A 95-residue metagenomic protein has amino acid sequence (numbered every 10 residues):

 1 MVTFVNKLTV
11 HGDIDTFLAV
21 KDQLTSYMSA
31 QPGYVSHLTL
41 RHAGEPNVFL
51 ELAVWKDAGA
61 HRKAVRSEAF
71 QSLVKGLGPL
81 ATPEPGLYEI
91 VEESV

Functional and structural regions predicted by a protein language model:
V2-T3, S36-V48, L73-V95: Glycine-rich beta-strand-turn "strand-cap" elements at beta-sheet edges
V2-T9, H37-V65: Short, well-ordered beta-strand segments in beta-rich or mixed alpha/beta enzyme and ligand-binding folds
K7-V10, E68-S72, S94-V95: Short flexible/disordered coil segments
T9-A19: Short, surface-exposed ligand-recognition loops at beta-strand->loop->(often short) alpha-helix junctions that present
H11-D13, A58, I90-E93: Generic structural motif
I14, T25-Y27, T39-H42: Intrinsically disordered, low-complexity segments enriched in polar/charged residues with Gly/Pro, especially when
Q23-S36, V54-L87: An amphipathic, aromatic/His-enriched active-site/gating alpha helix that lines ligand/cofactor pockets
